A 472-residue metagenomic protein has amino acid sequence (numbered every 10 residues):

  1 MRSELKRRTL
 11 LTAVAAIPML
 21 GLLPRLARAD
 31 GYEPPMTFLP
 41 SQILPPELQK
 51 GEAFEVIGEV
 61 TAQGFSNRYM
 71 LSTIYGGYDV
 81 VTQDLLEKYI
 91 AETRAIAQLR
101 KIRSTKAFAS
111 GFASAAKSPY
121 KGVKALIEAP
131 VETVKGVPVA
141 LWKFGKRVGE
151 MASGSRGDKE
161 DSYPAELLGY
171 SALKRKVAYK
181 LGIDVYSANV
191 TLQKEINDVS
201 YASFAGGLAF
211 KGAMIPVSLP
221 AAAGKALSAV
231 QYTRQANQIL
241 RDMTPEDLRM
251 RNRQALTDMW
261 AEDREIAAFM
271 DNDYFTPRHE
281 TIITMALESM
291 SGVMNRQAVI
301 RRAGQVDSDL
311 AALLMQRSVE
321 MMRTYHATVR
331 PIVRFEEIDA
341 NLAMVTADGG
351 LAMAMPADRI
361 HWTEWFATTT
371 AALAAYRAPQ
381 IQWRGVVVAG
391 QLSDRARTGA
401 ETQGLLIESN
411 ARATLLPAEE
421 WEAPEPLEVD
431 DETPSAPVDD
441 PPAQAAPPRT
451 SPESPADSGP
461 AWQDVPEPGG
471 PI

Functional and structural regions predicted by a protein language model:
R2-I17: N-terminal secretory signal peptides and thylakoid transit peptides that target proteins across membranes
L23-A29: Sec/Tat signal peptide C-region and signal peptidase I cleavage site
D30-S155: Cationic, glycine-rich low-complexity segments
W142-E160, A226-A267: Membrane-engaging insertion elements
Q254-N341: Acidic-basic catalytic patches of nuclease active cores, encompassing PD-(D/E)XK and other metal-cofactor nuclease
L314-R377, R384-V387: Conserved catalytic cores of phosphodiester-cleaving nucleases, focusing on short active-site segments
P379-G404: Nucleic-acid nuclease catalytic cores
E422-I472: Compositionally biased, proline/threonine/alanine/serine-rich low-complexity intrinsically disordered stretches
